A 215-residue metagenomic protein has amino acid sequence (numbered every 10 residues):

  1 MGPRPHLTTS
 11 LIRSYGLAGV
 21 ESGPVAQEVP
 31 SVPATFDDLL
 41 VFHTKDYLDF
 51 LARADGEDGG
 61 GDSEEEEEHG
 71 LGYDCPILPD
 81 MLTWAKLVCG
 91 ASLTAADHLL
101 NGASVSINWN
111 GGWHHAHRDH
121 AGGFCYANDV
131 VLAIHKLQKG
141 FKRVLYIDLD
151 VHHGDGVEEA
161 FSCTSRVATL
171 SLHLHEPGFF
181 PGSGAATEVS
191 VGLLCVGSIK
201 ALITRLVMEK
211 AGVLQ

Functional and structural regions predicted by a protein language model:
M1-Q138, K142, L202, K210: Metal-dependent C-N hydrolase catalytic cores
L93, D97, I107-Q215: Conserved alpha-helical scaffold segments that buttress catalytic/binding sites
